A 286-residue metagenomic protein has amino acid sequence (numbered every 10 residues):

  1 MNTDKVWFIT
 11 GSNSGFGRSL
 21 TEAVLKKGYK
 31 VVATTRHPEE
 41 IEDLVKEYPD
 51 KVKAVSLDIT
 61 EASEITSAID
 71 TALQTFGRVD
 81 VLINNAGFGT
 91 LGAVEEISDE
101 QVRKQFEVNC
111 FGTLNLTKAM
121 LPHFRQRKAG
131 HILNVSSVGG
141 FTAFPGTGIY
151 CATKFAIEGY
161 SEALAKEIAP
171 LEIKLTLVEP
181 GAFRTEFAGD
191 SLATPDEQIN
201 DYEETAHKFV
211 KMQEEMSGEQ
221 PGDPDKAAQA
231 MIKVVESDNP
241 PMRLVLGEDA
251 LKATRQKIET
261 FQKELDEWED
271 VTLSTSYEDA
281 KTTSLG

Functional and structural regions predicted by a protein language model:
N13-S14, H37: Conserved glycine-rich cofactor-binding loop
D50, T71-N84, T90: A glycine-rich helix->loop->beta "capping" turn within Rossmann-like NAD(P)(H)-dependent oxidoreductase domains
L57-S67, D99-E100: The beta1-alpha1 cofactor-binding region of Rossmann-like NAD(H)/NADP(H)-dependent oxidoreductases
A93-V94, Q101-R103: Substrate-binding pocket helix/loop in short-chain dehydrogenase/reductase
T117, T153: Active-site helix of classical SDR
S137: Residue(s) in the substrate-gating loop at a strand-loop-helix junction that position the organic substrate next
P170-P241: SDR active-site lid
